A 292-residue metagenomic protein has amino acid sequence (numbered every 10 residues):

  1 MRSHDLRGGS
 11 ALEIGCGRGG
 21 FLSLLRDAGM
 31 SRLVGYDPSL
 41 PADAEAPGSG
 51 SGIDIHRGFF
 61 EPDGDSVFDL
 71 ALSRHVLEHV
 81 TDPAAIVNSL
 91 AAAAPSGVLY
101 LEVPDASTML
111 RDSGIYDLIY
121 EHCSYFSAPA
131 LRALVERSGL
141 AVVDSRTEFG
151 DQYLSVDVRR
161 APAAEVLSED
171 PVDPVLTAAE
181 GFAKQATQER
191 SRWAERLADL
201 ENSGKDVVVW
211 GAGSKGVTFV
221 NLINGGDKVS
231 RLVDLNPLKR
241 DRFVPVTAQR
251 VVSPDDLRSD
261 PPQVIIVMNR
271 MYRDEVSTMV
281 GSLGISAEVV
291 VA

Functional and structural regions predicted by a protein language model:
M1-S113, L118-Y120, Y125-V143, V158 (+6 more regions): Conserved SAM-binding loop
H4-D5, L24, V156-A292: Hydrophobic, well-ordered beta-alpha structural blocks that scaffold small-molecule cofactor pockets
L40-P41, G150-D151, K215, S259: Positions that flank functional sites
D54-H56, V143-R146, V252, E288-V290: General small-molecule cofactor/ligand-binding pocket signal
G97-L99, L154, D206: A generic secondary-structure signal marking the coil-to-beta-strand transition
A141-S145, W193-R196: Glycine-rich, charged/polar anion/phosphate-binding loops that engage phosphate groups from diverse ligands
V143-P162: Terminal amphipathic helices with adjacent charged low-complexity linkers/tails
